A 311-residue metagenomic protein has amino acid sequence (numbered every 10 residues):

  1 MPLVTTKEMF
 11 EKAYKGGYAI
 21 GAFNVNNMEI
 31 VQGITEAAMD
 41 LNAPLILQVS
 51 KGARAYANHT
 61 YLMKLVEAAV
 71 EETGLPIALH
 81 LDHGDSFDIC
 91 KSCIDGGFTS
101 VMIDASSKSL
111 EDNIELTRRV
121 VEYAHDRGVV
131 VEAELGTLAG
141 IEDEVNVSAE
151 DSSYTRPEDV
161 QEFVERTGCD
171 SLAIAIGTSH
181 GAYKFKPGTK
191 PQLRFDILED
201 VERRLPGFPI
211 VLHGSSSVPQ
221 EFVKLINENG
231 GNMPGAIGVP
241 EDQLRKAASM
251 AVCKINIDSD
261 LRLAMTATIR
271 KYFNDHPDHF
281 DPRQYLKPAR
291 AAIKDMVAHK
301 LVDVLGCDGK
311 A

Functional and structural regions predicted by a protein language model:
M1-L3, A311: Basic/polar N-terminal segments that are highly enriched at the extreme N-terminus, encompassing both cleavable
V4-K12, N27-A53, H59-P76, G84-P209 (+8 more regions): Alpha/beta enzyme core
T5-G21, H279-Q284: Generic N-terminal amphipathic, Lys/Arg-enriched alpha-helix
G136, S215, D260: An acidic- and aromatic-residue-enriched active-site/binding cleft used to recognize and process polar
L212-V218: Long, repeat-rich segments with strong aromatic
E228-G231, V239-A311: C-terminal alpha-helical cap/extension of soluble enzyme domains
